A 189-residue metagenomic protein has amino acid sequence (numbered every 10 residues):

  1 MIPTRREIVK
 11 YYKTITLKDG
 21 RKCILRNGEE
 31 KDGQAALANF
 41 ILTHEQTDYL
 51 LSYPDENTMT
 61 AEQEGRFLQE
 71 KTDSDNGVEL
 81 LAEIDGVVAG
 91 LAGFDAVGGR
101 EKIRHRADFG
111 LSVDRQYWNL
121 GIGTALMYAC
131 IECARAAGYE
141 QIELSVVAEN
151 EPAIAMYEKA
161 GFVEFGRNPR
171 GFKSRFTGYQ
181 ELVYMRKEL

Functional and structural regions predicted by a protein language model:
I2-D19, N168, R175-L189: Terminal substrate-recognition subdomain of acyl/acetyltransferases
C23-A36: A short beta-loop-alpha structural element at the N-terminal edge of CoA-dependent acyl/N-acetyltransferase catalytic
A38-D55: Helix-loop element at the rim of GNAT/NAT acetyltransferase active sites that forms part of the acceptor-substrate
N57-H105, G110-Q116, Y128, E188: Acetyl-CoA-dependent GNAT
G123, M127, E149-A153, R170-F176: Short glycine/proline-centered loop/turn elements that form peptide/ligand docking sites
M127, A134-S145: Conserved GNAT acetyl-CoA-binding A-motif
E143-V146, E158, V163-Q180: Conserved catalytic-core motifs of GNAT/GCN5-like acyltransferases
